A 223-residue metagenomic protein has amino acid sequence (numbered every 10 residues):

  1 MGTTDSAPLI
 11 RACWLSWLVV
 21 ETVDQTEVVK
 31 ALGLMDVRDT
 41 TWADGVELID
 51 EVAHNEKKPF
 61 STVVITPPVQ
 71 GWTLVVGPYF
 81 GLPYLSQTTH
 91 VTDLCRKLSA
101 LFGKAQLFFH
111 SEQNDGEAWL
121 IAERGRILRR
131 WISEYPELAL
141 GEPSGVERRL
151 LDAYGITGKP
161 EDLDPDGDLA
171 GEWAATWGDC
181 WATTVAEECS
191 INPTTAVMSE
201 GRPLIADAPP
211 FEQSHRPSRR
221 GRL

Functional and structural regions predicted by a protein language model:
M1-V37, R219-L223: Short, extreme N-terminal segment that most often corresponds to the first beta-strand
T3-P8, S16, V63, C95 (+6 more regions): Short, flexible coil/linker segments at or flanking structured domains
V37-I132: Short, intrinsically disordered low-complexity segments
D115-G116, E123-R124, L128-L223: Long, compositionally biased intrinsically disordered terminal regions
